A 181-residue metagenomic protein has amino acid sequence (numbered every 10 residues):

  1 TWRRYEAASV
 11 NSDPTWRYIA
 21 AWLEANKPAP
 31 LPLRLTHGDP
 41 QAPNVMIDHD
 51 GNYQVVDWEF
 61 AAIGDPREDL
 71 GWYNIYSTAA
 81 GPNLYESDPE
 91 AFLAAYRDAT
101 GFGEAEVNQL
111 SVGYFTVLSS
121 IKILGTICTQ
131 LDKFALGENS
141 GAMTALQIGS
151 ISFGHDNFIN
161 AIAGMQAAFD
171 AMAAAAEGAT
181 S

Functional and structural regions predicted by a protein language model:
T1-G38, H49, E104, A176: An alpha-helical support segment within catalytic cores of ATP-dependent transferases
N11, L84, I123-S181: ATP/Mg2+ or Mg2+-diphosphate-binding catalytic cores that bind nucleotide phosphates or diphosphates via glycine-rich
D13-A20, R67, E86, Q109: Short, structured helix-loop boundary elements
I19, G113, V117-S120, G154: Amphipathic alpha-helix face/heptad-repeat signature
A20, P89-A94, I151-H155, I159: Hydrophobic core segments within long, regular secondary-structure runs in both alpha- and beta-rich folds
E24-L70: Active-site acidic catalytic loop and adjacent metal/ATP-binding pocket of ATP-dependent phosphoryl transfer enzymes
R67-E104, L118-E138: Active-site activation/catalytic loop segments of kinase-like enzymes and analogous catalytic loops in related
F102-Y114: Acidic, serine/threonine- and proline-rich low-complexity regulatory regions
